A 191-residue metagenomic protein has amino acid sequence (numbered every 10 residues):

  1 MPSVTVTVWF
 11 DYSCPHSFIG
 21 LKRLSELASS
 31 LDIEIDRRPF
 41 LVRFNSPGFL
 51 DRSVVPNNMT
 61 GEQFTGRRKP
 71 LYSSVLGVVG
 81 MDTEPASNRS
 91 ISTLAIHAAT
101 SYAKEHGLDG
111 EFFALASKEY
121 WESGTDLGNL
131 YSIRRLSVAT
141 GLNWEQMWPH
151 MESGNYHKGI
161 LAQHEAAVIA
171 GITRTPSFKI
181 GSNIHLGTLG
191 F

Functional and structural regions predicted by a protein language model:
V4-T5, Y12-I33, R37, S101 (+2 more regions): C-terminal cap of thioredoxin/glutaredoxin-like
F18-S123: Structural alpha/beta surface segment adjacent to cysteine/selenocysteine redox centers across thiol/disulfide enzymes
